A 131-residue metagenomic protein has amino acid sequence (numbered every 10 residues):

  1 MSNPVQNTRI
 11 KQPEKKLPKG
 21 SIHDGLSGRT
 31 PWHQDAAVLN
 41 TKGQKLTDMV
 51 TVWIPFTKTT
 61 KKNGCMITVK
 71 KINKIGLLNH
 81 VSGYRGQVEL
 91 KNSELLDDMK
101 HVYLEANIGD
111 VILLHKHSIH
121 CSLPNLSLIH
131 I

Functional and structural regions predicted by a protein language model:
M1-I67: Conserved double-stranded beta-helix
M49, T59-C121: Double-stranded beta-helix
L123-S127: Short proline/glycine-enriched turn/loop segments at secondary-structure junctions
I129-I131: Conserved small/polar residues in nucleotide/adenosyl-binding loops
